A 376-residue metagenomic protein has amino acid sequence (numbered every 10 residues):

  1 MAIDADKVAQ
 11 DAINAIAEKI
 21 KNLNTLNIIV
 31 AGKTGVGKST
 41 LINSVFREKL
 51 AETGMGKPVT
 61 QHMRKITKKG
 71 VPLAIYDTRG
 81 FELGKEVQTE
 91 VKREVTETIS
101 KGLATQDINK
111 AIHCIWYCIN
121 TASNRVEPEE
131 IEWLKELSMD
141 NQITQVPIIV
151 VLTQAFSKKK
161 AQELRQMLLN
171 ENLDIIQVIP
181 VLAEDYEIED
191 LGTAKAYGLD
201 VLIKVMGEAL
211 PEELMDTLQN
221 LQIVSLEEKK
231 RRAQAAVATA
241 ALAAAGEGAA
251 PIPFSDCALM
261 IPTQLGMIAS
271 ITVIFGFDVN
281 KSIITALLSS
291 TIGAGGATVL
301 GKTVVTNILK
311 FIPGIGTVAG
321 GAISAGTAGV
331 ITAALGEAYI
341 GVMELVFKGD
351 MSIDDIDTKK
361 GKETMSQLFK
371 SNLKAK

Functional and structural regions predicted by a protein language model:
M1-K85, A269, F275-D278, I331-E337 (+1 more regions): Conserved G1/Walker A P-loop phosphate-binding module
A2-I13, T144-I149, Q154-D216: Canonical P-loop GTPase G-domain recognition
I75, V178-P180, A249: Conserved beta-strand scaffold positions in the cores of enzyme catalytic domains, especially in NTP/NDP-utilizing
E90-Q177: Conserved C-terminal guanine-recognition region of P-loop GTPase G domains, centered on the G4
Q166, I176-I179, V224-A245, S366 (+1 more regions): Basic/polar, acidic-poor N-terminal "presequence/leader" segments that form or can form short amphipathic helices
E189-L191, E208-E228, P253-D256, F277: C-terminal helical "lid" subdomain and adjoining coupling/linker elements of P-loop NTPases
K229-T303, N307-Y339: Small-residue-enriched, tightly packed secondary-structure blocks
A333-K376: Hydrophobic alpha-helical transmembrane segments of membrane transport and translocation systems, primarily multi-pass
